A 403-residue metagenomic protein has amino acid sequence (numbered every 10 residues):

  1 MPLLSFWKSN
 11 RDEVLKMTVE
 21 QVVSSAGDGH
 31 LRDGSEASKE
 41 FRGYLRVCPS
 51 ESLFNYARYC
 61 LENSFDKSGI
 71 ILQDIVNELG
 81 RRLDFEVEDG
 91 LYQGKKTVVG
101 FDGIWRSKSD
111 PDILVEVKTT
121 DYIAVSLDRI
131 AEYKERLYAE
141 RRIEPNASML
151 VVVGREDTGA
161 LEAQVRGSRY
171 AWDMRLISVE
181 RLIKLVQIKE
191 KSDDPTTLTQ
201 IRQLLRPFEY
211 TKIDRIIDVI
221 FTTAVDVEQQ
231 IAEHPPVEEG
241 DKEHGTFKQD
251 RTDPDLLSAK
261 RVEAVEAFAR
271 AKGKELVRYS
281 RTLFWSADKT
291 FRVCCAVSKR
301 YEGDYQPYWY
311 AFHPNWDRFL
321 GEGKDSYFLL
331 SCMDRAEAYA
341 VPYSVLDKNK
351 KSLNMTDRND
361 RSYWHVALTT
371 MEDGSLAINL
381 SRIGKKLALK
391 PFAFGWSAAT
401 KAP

Functional and structural regions predicted by a protein language model:
M1-I70, D226-T252: Interdomain/boundary linker segments immediately adjacent to catalytic/signaling cores
C48-L91, D241-K289, K299: Acidic-basic catalytic patches of nuclease active cores, encompassing PD-(D/E)XK and other metal-cofactor nuclease
F65-I70, D74-V225: Catalytic core segments in nucleotide and nucleic-acid processing enzymes
V99-R106, R278-C294: Short acidic loop-to-beta-strand element that houses the catalytic metal-binding Asp/Glu of nuclease active sites
D121-E132, G159-E162, K299-G321, A338-V341 (+1 more regions): Active-site-adjacent loop/helix micro-motif of nuclease/hydrolase catalytic cores
N146-S148, S280-R281, K289-F291, P314-W316 (+2 more regions): Short, surface-exposed beta-edge/turn micro-motifs
R175-K272, Y279, Y339, S344-P403: Non-catalytic C-terminal interaction segments of nucleic acid-processing enzymes
D288, A296-R300, L330-E337, M371: Short, flexible beta-strand-to-coil junctions
